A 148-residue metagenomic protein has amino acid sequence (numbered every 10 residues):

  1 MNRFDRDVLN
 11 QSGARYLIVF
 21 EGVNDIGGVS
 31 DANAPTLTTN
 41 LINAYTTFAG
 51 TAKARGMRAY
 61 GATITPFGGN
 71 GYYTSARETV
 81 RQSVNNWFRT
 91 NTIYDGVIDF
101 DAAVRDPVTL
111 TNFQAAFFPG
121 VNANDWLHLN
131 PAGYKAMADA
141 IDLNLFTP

Functional and structural regions predicted by a protein language model:
M1, D5, I42-Y45, A49 (+4 more regions): Extracytoplasmic/secreted envelope proteins and their assembly/folding machinery, especially bacterial periplasmic
M1-T46, G68-Y73, H128: Conserved SGNH/GDSL esterase-like catalytic core that processes O-acyl groups on lipids and polysaccharides
R3-R6, R15, R55-R58, R77 (+3 more regions): Arginine residue identity/basic-tract feature
S12-L17, K53-Y60, T92-G96: Loop/turn elements at helix/coil->beta-strand transitions in domains of secreted/extracellular proteins
G27-V29, I64-P148: Catalytic His-Asp segment of secreted/periplasmic serine-dependent ester chemistry enzymes
T38-G69, Y73-R81: C-terminal structural cap/anchor segments
